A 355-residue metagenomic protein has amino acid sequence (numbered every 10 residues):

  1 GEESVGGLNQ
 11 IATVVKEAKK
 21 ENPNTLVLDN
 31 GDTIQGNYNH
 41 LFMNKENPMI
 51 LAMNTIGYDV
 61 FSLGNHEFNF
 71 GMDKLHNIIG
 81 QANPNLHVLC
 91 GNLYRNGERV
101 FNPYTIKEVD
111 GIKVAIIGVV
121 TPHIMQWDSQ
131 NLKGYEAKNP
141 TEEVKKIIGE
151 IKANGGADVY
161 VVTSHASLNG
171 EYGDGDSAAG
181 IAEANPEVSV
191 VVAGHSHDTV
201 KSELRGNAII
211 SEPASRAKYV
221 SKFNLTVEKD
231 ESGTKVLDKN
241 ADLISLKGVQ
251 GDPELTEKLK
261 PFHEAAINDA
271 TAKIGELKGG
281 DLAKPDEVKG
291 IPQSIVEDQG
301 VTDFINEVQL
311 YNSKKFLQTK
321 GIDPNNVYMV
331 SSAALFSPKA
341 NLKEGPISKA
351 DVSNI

Functional and structural regions predicted by a protein language model:
G1-Q250, V296, V301-V308, G321: Acidic, metal/ion-coordinating pockets
E2-L8, K19-N22, E254-I355: Non-catalytic terminal accessory segments
